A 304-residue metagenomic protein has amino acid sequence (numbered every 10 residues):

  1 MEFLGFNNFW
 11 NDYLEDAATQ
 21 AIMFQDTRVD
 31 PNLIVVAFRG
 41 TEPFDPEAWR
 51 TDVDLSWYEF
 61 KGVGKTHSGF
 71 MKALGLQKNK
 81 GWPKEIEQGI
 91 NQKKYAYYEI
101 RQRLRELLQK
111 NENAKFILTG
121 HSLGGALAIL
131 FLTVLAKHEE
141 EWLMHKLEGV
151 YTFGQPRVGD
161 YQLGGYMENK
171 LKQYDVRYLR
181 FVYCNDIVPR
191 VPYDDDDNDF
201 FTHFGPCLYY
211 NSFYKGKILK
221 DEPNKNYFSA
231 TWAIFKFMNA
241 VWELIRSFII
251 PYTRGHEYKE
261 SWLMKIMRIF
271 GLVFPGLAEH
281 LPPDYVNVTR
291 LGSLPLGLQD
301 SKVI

Functional and structural regions predicted by a protein language model:
M1-D12: Non-catalytic, regulatory and substrate/membrane-recognition segments associated with hydrolase enzymes
E15-L33, F38-I117, T133-I304: Alpha/beta hydrolase fold serine-hydrolase catalytic domain that processes acyl esters and thioesters
G120-G124, A128: Gly/Ala-rich beta-loop-alpha elbow adjacent to hydrolase catalytic centers
